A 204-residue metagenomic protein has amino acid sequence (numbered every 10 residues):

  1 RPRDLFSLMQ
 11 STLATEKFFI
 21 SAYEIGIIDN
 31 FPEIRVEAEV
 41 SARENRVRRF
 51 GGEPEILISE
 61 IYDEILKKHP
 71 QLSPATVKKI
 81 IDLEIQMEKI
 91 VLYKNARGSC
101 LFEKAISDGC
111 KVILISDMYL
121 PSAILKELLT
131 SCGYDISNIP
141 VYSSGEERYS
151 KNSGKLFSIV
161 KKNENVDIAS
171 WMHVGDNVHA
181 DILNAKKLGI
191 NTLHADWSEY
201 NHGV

Functional and structural regions predicted by a protein language model:
R1-Q10: Asp-based phosphoryl-transfer active-site loop
A14-L83: A metal-dependent, Asp-based hydrolase signature
V77-T130, V141-S143: Substrate-recognition element of Asp-dependent hydrolases with the DxDx(T/V) motif
K111, S170, N191: Residues at the starts of beta-strands that form the adenosine-phosphate
I136-P140, I168-W171: Short acidic capping loops at alpha-helix termini that bridge into adjacent secondary structure
E146-N152: Catalytic cores of eukaryotic secretory-pathway lumenal/extracellular enzymes that build and remodel glycoconjugates
N152-H179: Conserved Lys-Pro-Asp/Glu-containing loop-to-beta segment of HAD-superfamily phosphomonoesterases, centered on
V174, H179-G203: Acidic, Mg2+-coordinating phosphoryl-transfer loop and its flanking beta/alpha structural elements, shared across
